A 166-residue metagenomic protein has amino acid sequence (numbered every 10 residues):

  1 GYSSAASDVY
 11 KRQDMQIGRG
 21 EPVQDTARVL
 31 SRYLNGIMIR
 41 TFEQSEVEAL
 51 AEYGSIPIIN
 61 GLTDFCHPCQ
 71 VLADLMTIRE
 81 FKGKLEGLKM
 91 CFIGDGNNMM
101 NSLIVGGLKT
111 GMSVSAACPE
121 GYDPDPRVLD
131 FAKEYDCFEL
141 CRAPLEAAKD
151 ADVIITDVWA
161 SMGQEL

Functional and structural regions predicted by a protein language model:
G1-A6, Y10: Single conserved hydrophobic/aromatic residue that forms the stacking wall/gate of nucleotide- or nucleobase-binding
S3, S31, A51, A147-K149: A short, aliphatic-rich alpha-helical micro-motif
A5, Y33, Y53-G54, T110 (+1 more regions): Short, structured coil segments at secondary-structure junctions
Q13-M15, L62-C66, P119-Y122: Short, acidic/turn-prone active-site loops that include or flank metal/cofactor- and phosphate-binding residues
R19-P22, R28-L30, N35-G106: Anion-binding alpha/beta catalytic cores of soluble intermediary-metabolism enzymes, centered on
T41, D157-V158: Glycine-rich, N-terminal phosphate-binding loop of Rossmann-like dinucleotide-binding domains
K82-D157: Glycine-rich phosphate/diphosphate-binding loop of Rossmann-like nucleotide-binding domains
V158-L166: Glycine/threonine-rich flexible loop motifs
